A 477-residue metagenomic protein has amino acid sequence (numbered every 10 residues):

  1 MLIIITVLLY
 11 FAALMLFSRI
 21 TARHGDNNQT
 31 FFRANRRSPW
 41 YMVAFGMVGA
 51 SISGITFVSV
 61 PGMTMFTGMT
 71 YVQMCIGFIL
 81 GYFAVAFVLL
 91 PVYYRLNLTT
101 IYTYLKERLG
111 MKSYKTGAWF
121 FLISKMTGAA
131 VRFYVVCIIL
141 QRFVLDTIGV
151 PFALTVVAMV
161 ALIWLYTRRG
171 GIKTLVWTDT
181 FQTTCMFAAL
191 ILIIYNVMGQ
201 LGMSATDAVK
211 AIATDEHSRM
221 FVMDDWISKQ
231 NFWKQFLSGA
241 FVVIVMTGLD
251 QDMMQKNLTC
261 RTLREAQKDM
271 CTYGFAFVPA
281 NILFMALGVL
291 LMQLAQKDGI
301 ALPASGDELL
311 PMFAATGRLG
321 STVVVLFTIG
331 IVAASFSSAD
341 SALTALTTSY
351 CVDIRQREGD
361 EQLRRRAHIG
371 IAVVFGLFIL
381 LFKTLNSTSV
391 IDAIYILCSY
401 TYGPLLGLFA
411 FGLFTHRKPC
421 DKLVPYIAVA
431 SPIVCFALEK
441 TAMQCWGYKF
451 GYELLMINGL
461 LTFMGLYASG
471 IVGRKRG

Functional and structural regions predicted by a protein language model:
M1-G477: Membrane-embedded helix-loop-helix hairpins and adjacent transmembrane boundary segments in multi-pass transporters
